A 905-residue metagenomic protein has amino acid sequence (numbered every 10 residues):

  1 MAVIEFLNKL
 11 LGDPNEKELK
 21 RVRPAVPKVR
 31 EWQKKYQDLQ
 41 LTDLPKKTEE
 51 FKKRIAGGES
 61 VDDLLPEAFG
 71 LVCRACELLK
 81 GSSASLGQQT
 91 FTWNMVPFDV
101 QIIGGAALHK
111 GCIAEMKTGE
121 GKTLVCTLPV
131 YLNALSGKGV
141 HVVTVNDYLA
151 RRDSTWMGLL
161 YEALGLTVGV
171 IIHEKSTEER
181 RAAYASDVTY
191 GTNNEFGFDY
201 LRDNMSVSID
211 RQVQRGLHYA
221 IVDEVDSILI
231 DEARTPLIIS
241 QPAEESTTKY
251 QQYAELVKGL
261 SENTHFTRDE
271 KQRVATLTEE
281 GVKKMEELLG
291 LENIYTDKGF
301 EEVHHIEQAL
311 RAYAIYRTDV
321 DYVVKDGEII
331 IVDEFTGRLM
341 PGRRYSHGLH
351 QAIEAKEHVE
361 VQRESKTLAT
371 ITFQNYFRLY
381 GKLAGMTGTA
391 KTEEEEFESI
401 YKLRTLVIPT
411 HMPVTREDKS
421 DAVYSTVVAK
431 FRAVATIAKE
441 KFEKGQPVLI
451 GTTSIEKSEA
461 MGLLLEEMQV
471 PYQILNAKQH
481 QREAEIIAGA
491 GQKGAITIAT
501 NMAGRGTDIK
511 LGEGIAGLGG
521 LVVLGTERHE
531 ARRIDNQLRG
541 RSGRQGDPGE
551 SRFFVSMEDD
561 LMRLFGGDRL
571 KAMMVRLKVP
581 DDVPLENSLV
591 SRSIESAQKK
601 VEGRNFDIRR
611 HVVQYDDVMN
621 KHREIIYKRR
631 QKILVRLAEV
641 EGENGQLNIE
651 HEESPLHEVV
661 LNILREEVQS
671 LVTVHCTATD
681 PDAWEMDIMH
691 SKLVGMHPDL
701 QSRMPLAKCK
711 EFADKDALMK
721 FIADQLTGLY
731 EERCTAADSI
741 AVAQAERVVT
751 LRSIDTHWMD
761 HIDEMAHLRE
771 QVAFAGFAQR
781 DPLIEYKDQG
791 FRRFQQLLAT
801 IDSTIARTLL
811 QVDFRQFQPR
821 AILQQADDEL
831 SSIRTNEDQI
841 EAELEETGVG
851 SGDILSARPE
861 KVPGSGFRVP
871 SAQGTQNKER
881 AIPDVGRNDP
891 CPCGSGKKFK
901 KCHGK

Functional and structural regions predicted by a protein language model:
M1-K578, Y627-K628: Conserved P-loop NTPase motor core
L7, F69, D187, H350 (+7 more regions): A generic alpha-helix preference that emphasizes hydrophobic side chains
P129, P236, I408-P409, L671 (+3 more regions): Proline-rich low-complexity regions
T235, V448, W758, D889 (+1 more regions): Glycine-centered loop/turn positions within well-structured domains that cap or flank conserved ligand/cofactor-binding
V323-I330, T336-R343, Q545, F553 (+2 more regions): Extended, charged helical/alpha-beta scaffold domains that provide interaction surfaces
P883-K900: Short Cys/His-rich zinc-binding micro-motifs
H903-K905: Short cysteine/histidine-rich zinc-coordinating motifs and their immediately flanking basic loops
